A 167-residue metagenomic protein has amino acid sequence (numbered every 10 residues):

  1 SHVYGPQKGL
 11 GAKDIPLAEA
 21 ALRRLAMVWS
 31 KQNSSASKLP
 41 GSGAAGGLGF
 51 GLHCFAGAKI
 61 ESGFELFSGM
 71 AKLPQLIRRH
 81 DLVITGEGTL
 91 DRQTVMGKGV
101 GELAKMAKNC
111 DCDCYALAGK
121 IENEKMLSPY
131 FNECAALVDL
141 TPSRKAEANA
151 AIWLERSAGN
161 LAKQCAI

Functional and structural regions predicted by a protein language model:
S1-I167: N-terminal loops that bind phosphate or other acidic moieties and the adjacent beta-alpha structural core
